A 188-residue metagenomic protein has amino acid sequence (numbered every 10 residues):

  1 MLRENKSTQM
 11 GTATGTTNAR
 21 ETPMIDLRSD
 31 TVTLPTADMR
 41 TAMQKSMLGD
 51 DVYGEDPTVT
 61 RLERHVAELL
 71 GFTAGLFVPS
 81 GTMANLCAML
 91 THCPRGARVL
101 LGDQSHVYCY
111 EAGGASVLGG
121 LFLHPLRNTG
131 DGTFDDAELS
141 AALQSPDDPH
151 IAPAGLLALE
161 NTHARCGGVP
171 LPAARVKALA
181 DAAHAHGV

Functional and structural regions predicted by a protein language model:
L2-R3, M10-G11, G15-V52, L69-L70: N-terminal "arm"/small-domain region of PLP-dependent enzymes with the aminotransferase-like
V32, Q44-G49, E68-G71, A141-P149 (+1 more regions): Generic secondary-structure signature for well-ordered alpha-helical cores
P35-G81, G102-Q104, Y108-C109, G114: Conserved N-terminal alpha-helix of the aminotransferase class I/II PLP-enzyme fold
A67-L70, T91-H92, V107, S116-L118 (+2 more regions): Solvent-exposed alpha-helices and their adjacent loops that cap or buttress functional pockets in soluble metabolic
C87-G96, G114: Glycine-rich loop at the start of a catalytic domain that most often binds anionic cofactors/ligands
R95-D103, G119: Membrane helical hairpin/interfacial module
G120-A178, A185: PLP-dependent aminotransferase-class I/II
